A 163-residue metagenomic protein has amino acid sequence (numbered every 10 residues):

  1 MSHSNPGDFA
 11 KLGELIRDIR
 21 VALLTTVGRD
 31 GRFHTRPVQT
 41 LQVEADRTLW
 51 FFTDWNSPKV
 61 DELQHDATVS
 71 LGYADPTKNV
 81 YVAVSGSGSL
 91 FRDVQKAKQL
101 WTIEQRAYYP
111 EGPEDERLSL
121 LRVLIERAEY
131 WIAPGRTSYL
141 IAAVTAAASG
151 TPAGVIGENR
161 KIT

Functional and structural regions predicted by a protein language model:
M1-V21: N-terminal leader/targeting segments and the immediate start of mature chains
H3, E114-T163: C-terminal edge-of-domain segments
E14-D30, V69-Y73: A short, Trp-centered hydrophobic/proline-enriched beta-strand micro-motif
G31-P37: A positional/architectural concept
V38-Q42: A short, well-structured catalytic beta-strand-centered motif of the EAL phosphodiesterase domain for c-di-GMP
A45-W50: Short active-site oxyanion
K59-R127: Short, structured beta-strand-loop surface elements
